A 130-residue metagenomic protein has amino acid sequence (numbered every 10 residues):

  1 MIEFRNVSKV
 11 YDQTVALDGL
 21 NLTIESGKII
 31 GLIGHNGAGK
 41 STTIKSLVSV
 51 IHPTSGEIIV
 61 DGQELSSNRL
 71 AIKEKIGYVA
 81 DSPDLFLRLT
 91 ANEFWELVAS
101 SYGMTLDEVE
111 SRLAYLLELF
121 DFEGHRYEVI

Functional and structural regions predicted by a protein language model:
T14-V15, L70: Short coil-to-beta microelement around the adenine-binding A-loop and adjacent beta1/P-loop entry of ABC ATPase
H35-G39: Walker A (P-loop) phosphate-binding loop of ABC-type ATPase nucleotide-binding domains
V48: Helix-to-loop junction immediately C-terminal to a conserved catalytic motif
G56-S67, A71-I72: Conserved ABC transporter NBD signature motif
E96, S100, D107-H125: Conserved ABC ATPase "signature" region
